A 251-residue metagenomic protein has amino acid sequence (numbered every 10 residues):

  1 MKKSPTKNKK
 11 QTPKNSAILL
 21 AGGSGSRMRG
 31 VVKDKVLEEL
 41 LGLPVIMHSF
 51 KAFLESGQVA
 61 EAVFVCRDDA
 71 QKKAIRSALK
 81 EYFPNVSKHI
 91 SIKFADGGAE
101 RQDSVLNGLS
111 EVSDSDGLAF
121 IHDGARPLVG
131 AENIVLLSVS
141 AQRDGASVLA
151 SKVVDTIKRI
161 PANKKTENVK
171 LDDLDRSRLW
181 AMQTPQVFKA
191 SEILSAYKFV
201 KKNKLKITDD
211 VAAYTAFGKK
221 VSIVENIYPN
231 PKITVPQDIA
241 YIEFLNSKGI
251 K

Functional and structural regions predicted by a protein language model:
K2, W180-K251: Conserved alpha/beta core of the MobA/IspD/sugar-nucleotide pyrophosphorylase nucleotidyltransferase superfamily
K10-K73: N-terminal glycine-rich phosphate-binding loop and ensuing alpha1 helix
N15, I90-I92, L179: Short, conserved active-site loop motifs that form the nucleotide-linked donor/cofactor pocket
L19, I46, G108, H122-D123 (+3 more regions): Residue-level signal for inorganic ion chemistry
E39, L128, D173, V187 (+1 more regions): Short aromatic/basic micro-patch
S56-Q58, E81-I90, D114: Short helix-capping segments at alpha-helix termini
S91-K164, Q183: Conserved beta-loop-beta/alpha segment of the NTase-like Rossmann-fold superfamily that binds/positions NTPs
D172-M182: A recurrent flexible, glycine/aromatic-enriched loop bordering the glycosyltransferase active site that acts as
